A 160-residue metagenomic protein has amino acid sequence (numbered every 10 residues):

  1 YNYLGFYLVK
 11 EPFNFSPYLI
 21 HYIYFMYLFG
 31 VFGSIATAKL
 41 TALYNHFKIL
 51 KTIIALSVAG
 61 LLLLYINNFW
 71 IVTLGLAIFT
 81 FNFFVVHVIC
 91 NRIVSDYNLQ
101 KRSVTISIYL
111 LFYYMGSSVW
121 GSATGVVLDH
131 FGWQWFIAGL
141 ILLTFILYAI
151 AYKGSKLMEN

Functional and structural regions predicted by a protein language model:
Y1-F13: Helix-loop boundary and gating motifs at the non-cytosolic
F6, F84-Y97: Intracellular helix-loop hinge segments at the cytoplasmic ends of transmembrane helices in 12-TM rocker-switch-type
E11-F29, V104-I108: Loop-to-transmembrane helix entry
L28-F32, L62, S118-V119: Hydrophobic/small/kink-forming positions within alpha-helical transmembrane segments of polytopic membrane proteins
F32-H46, L128-D129: Helix-to-loop junctions at the C-terminal end of transmembrane segments in multipass secondary transporters
F47-C90: C-terminal transmembrane helical hairpin of 12-TM major facilitator-type secondary transporters
D96-W133, L140: A late C-terminal transmembrane helix in Major Facilitator Superfamily
G139-N160: Multi-pass alpha-helical transporter architecture, strongest for 12-TM Major Facilitator/SLC carriers used
